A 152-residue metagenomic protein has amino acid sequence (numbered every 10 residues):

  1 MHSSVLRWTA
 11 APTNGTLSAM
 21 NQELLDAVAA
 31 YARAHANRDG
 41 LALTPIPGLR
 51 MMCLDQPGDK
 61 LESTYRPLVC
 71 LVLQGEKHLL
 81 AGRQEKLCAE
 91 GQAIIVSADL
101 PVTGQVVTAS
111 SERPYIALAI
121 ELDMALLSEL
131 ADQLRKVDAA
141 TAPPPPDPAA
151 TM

Functional and structural regions predicted by a protein language model:
M1-S3, I94-I95: Short intrinsically disordered, low-complexity coil segments enriched in acidic
H2-M52, G58-K60, P145: A short, N-terminal "cap"/entry segment at the start of jelly-roll beta-barrel domains of the cupin/DSBH fold
G15-E23, L127-M152: Amphipathic alpha-helical segments enriched in hydrophobic/aromatic residues interleaved with Lys/Arg
L41-A140: N-terminal regulatory/effector-sensing and dimerization cores that precede helix-turn-helix DNA-binding domains
